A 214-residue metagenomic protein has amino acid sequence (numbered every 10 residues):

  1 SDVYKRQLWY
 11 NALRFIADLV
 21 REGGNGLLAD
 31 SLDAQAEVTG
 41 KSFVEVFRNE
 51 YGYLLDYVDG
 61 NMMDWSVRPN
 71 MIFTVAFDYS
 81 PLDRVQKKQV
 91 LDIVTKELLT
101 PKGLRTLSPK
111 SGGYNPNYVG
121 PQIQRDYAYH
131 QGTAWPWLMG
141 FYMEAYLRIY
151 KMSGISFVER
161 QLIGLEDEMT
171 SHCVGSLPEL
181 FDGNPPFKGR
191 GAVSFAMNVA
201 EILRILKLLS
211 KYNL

Functional and structural regions predicted by a protein language model:
S1-Y4: Short, small-residue-biased leader/transition segments that mark boundaries at the very start of proteins
R6, G132-P136, A192-A196: Short, conserved micro-motifs enriched in small and acidic residues
R6, L13, M139, M143-Y146 (+1 more regions): TPR repeat positional signature
Y10-D92, K96-S111, N115-N117, R160 (+1 more regions): Catalytic cores of carbohydrate-active enzymes
I16, V20-G23, L27, Y146-I149 (+2 more regions): Long alpha-helical scaffolds in large eukaryotic adaptor/regulatory proteins, encompassing alpha-solenoid repeat systems
N117-M152, L203-K207: C-terminal substrate/ligand-recognition segments
Y146-S171: C-terminal hydrophobic structural anchor segments that stabilize assembly/packing rather than catalytic chemistry
A196-L214: Terminal, non-catalytic domain-edge segments
